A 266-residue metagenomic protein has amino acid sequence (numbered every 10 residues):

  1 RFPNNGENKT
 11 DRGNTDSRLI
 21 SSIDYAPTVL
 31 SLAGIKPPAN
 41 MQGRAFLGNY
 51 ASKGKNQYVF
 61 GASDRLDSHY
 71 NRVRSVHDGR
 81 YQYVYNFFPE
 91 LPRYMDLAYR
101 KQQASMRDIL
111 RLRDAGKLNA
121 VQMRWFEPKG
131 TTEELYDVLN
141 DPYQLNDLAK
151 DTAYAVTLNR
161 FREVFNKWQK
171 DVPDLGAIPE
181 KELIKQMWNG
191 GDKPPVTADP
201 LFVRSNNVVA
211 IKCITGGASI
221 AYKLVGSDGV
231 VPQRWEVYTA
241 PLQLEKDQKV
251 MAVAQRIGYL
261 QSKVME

Functional and structural regions predicted by a protein language model:
R1-N40, R44-K55: Substrate-binding rim/cap in mid-to-C-terminal beta-strand-loop elements of soluble/periplasmic
F2, L32-P37, Y50, G54 (+5 more regions): A generic secondary-structure signal for well-formed alpha-helical elements
F2-N4, Y50, D64-R65, F87 (+1 more regions): Short, flexible loop/turn elements at secondary-structure junctions
P3-D11, L139-L145, V231-E236: Short glycine/proline-rich turn/loop motifs
N8-I20, A33-P37, G61-R72, V121-R124 (+1 more regions): Active-site rim elements
I20-P27, M41-R44, G130-E133, P142-Y143 (+3 more regions): A structural signal for well-ordered alpha-helical segments within the folded catalytic domains of diverse enzymes
L66-K150, T157, Q169, P179 (+3 more regions): C-terminal, low-complexity/hydrophilic appendages and adjacent surface loops of extracellular/periplasmic anionic
A149, N159-E163, K170-E266: Short, compositionally stereotyped local motifs that mark structural "simplifiers"
